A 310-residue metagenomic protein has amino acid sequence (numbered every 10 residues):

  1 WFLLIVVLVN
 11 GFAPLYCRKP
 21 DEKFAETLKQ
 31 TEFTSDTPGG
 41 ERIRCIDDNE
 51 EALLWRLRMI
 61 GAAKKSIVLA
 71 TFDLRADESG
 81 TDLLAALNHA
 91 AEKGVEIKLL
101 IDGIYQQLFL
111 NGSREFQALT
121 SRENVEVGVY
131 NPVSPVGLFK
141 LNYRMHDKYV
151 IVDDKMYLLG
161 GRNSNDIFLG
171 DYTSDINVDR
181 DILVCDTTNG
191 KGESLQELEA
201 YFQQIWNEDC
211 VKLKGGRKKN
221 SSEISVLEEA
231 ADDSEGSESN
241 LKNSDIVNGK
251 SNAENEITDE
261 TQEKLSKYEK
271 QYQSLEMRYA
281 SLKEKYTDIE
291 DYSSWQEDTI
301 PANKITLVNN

Functional and structural regions predicted by a protein language model:
W1-E126, P135-D147, V152-N310: Charged, low-complexity intrinsically disordered terminal segments
P132: Short loop/turn segments at beta-alpha junctions that line or gate ligand-sensing/allosteric surfaces
